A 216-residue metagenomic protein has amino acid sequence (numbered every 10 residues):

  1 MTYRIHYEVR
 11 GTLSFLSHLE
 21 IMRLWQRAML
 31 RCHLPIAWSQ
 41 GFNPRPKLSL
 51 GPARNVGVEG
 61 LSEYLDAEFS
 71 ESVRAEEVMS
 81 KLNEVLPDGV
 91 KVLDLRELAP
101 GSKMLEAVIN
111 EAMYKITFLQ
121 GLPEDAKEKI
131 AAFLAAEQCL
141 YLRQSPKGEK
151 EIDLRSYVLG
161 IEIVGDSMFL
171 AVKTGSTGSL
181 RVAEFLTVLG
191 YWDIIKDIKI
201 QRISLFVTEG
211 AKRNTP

Functional and structural regions predicted by a protein language model:
Y7-V9, A67-V73, I116-L122, L170-T174: Short beta-strand-to-loop capping motifs
S14-L19, S72, E76-E77, E124 (+1 more regions): Ordered, soluble secondary-structure elements with a strong preference for glycine-centered loop motifs and nearby
A37-F69, A99: Short, charge-patterned binding micro-sites
L61-K115: Ordered, amphipathic secondary-structure segments that act as subunit-interaction surfaces in large macromolecular
E77-L86, A126-A135, E184-L186: Short amphipathic alpha-helices in soluble, non-transmembrane regions that often serve as interface/regulatory elements
A135-P216: Core RNA-modification/binding signature centered on pseudouridine synthases
